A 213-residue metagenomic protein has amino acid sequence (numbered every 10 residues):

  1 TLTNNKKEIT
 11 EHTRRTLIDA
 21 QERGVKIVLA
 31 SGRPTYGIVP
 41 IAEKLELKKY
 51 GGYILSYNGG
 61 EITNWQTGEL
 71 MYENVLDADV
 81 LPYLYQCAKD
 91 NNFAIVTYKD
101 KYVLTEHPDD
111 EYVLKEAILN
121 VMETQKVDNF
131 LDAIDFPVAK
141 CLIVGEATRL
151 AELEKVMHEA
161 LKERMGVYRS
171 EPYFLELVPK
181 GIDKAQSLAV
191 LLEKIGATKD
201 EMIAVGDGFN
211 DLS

Functional and structural regions predicted by a protein language model:
T1, T35, N210: Conserved Rossmann-like nucleotide-cofactor binding loop
T1-K7, L84: Asp-based phosphoryl-transfer active-site loop
T3-N4, M71-Y72, K140, L175: Short, contiguous strand/loop micro-motifs
K6-K7, S31, N74, A147 (+2 more regions): Short loop or secondary-structure boundary microenvironments that flank and position key functional residues
E8-H12: Active-site core of PLP-dependent enzymes with the aminotransferase class I/II
T13-E111: Active-site phosphate-binding/coordination module
C87, N91-V205, F209-D211: Conserved acidic, metal-coordinating active-site core of Asp-based, Mg2+-dependent phosphoryl-transfer enzymes
